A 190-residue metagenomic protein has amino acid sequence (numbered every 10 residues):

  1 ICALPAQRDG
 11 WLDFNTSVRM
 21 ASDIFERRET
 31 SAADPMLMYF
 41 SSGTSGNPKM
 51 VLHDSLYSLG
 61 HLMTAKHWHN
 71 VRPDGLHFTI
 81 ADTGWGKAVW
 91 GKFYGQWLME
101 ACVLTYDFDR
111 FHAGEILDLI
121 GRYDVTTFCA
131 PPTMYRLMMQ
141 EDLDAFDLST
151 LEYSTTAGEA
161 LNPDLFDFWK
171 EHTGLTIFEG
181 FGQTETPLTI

Functional and structural regions predicted by a protein language model:
A3, R8-G10, V18-F40, N47 (+1 more regions): Conserved pre-ATP/AMP-binding loop-to-beta segment of ANL
P5, F108, P132-T133, F181: Short secondary-structure boundary segments
S17-M20, A32, V51-R72, G86-K87 (+2 more regions): Conserved structural elements of the adenylate-forming
A33-D34, P73-G75, A101, E152 (+1 more regions): Surface-exposed loop/turn positions
P35, S41-T44, H77, I120 (+4 more regions): Conserved S/T- and glycine-rich ATP-binding loop of Class I adenylate-forming
Y39, M63, D167: Active-site phosphate/pyrophosphate- and oxyanion-stabilizing loops and adjacent acidic/basic residues in soluble
L59-T79, T83-T126, E141: Conserved AMP-binding/adenylation subdomain of ANL enzymes
L98, V125-C129, M139-I190: Gly/Ser/Thr-rich phosphate-binding loop
